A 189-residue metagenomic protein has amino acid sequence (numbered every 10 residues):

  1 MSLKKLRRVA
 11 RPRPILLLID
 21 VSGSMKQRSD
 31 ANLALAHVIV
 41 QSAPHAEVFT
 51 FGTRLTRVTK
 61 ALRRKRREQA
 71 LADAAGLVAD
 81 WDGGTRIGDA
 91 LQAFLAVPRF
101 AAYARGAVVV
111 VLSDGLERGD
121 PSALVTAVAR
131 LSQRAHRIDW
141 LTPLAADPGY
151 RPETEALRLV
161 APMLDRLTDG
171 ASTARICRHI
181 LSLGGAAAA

Functional and structural regions predicted by a protein language model:
M1-L16, K26-D30, A34, V38-E47: Acidic, polar low-complexity linker/tail segments
P14-L16, G106-V110, R137: Structural motif
L16-S29, L55, L116-G119: Short acidic, Gly/Ser-rich segments with clustered Asp/Glu that frequently serve as metal-coordination loops in enzyme
T50-A74, T154: Short beta-strand-loop
Q69-A107, A145-P152: Von Willebrand factor
A104-D114, L141-T142: Acidic beta-strand-to-loop metal/phosphate-binding motif
S122-A127: Charged helix-capping and loop-helix junction motifs
V128-A189: Von Willebrand factor type A / integrin I
